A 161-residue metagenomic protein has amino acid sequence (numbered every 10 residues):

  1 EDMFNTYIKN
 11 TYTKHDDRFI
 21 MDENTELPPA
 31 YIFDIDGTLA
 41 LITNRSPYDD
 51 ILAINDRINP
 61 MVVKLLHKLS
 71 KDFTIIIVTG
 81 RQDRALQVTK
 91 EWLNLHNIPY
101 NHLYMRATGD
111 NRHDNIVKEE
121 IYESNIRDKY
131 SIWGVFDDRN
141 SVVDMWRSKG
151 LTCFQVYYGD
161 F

Functional and structural regions predicted by a protein language model:
E1-F33: Non-catalytic pre-domain segments flanking phosphatase-related domains
E1-T6, Y122, Y130-F161: Acidic, Mg2+-coordinating phosphoryl-transfer loop and its flanking beta/alpha structural elements, shared across
E26-N44, W146: Asp-based phosphoryl-transfer active-site loop
A30-Y31, T74, G134: Structural motif
T38-D49, N97-R106: Short, basic/glycine-rich phosphate-binding loops at helix/coil junctions that contact nucleotide phosphates
P47-I76, D83-K90, I116: Short, acidic loop-to-helix structural element flanking the phosphoryl-transfer center in phosphate-processing enzymes
D83-S131: Substrate-recognition "cap/lid" segment bordering the active-site pocket of phosphatases
